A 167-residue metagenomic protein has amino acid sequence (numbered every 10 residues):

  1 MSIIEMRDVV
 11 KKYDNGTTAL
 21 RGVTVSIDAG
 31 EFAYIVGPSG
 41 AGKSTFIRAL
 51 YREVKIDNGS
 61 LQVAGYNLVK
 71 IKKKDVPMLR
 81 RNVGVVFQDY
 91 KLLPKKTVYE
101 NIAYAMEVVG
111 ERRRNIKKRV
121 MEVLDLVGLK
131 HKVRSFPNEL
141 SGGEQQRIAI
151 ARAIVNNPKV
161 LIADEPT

Functional and structural regions predicted by a protein language model:
Y51: Helix-to-loop junction immediately C-terminal to a conserved catalytic motif
G59-N67: Conserved ABC transporter NBD signature motif
L68-G84, R113: ABC ATPase NBD coupling module
Y99-E107, K117, M121: Short helical segment in ABC ATPase nucleotide-binding domains corresponding to the A-loop/adjacent helical element
F136-L140, E144: Conserved ABC ATPase signature
V155-K159: A short, proline-enriched helix->beta-strand linker immediately N-terminal to the Walker B motif in ABC-type P-loop
L161-D164: Catalytic Walker B motif of ABC-type/P-loop ATPase nucleotide-binding domains
